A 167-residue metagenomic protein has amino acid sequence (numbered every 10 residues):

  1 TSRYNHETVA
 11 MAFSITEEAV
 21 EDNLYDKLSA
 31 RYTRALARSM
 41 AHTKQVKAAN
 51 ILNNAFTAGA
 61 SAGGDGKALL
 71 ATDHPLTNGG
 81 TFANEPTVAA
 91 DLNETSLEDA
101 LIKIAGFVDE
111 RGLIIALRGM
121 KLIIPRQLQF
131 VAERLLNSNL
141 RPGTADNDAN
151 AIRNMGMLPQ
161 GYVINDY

Functional and structural regions predicted by a protein language model:
T1-T8: Assembly/oligomerization interface modules of large self-assembling protein complexes
R3, E18-A19, K27, A68 (+1 more regions): Residue-level preference for alpha-helix termini and adjacent loops
T8, K27, R31, A35-R38 (+2 more regions): Short, well-structured alpha-helical interface segments that form or flank functional binding sites
M11-I15: Glycine-rich active-site/cofactor-binding loop and its immediate structural neighborhood
T16-N23, L128: A generic structural motif
E17, M40, I124-R126: Short, structured patches in soluble enzyme cores that scaffold and shape functional sites
N23-R31, R38-G106: Alpha-helical scaffold segments that mediate packing/assembly in large oligomeric complexes
P75-Y167: Extended oligomerization regions of viral-like shell subunits
